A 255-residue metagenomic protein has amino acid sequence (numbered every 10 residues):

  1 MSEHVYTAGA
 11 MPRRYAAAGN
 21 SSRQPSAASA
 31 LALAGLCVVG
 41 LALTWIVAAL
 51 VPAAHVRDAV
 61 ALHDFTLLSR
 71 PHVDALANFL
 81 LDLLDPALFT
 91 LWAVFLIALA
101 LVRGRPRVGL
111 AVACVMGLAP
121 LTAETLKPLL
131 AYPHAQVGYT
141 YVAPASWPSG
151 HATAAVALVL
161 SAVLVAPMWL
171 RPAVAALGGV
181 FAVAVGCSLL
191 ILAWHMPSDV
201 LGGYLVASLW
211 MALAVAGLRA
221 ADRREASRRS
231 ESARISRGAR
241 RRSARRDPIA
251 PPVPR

Functional and structural regions predicted by a protein language model:
M1-L88, W92, K127-T140: N-terminal transmembrane-helix/juxtamembrane module of multi-pass inner/ER membrane proteins
Y6-T7, M11-Y15, A98-P106, A162-W169 (+1 more regions): Structural signal for the C-terminal ends of transmembrane alpha-helices and the immediately following loop
A28-G35, A93-A119: Interfacial segments of alpha-helical transmembrane regions
V38, C114-T125, L205, L209 (+1 more regions): Hydrophobic, lipid-facing residues on alpha-helical transmembrane segments of integral membrane proteins
T44, A48, L62, A98 (+3 more regions): Membrane-water interface at transmembrane helix exits
H63, A111-M116, V174-L177, G203-Y204: Alpha-helical transmembrane segments of multi-pass membrane proteins, especially transporters and channels
R107-Y139: Hydrophobic alpha-helical transmembrane segments of integral membrane proteins
Y139-P254: Membrane-embedded catalytic cores of phosphoryl/pyrophosphoryl-handling enzymes
